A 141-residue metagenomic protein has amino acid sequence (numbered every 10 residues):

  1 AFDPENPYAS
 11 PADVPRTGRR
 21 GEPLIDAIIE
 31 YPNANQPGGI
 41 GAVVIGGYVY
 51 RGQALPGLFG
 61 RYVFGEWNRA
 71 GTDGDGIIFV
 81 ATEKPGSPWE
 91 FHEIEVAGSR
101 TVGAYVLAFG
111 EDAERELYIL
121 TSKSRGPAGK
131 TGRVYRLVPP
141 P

Functional and structural regions predicted by a protein language model:
A1-H92, A104, R115, P127-G129 (+1 more regions): Beta-propeller domain segments
I94-S99: Short loop/turn motifs that cap or connect beta-strands within the blades of beta-propeller-type repeat domains
S122-S124: Short beta-strand-plus-loop segments that form exposed binding edges in beta-rich domains
V134: Conserved hydrophobic/aromatic packing and binding residues within compact polymer-binding modules
